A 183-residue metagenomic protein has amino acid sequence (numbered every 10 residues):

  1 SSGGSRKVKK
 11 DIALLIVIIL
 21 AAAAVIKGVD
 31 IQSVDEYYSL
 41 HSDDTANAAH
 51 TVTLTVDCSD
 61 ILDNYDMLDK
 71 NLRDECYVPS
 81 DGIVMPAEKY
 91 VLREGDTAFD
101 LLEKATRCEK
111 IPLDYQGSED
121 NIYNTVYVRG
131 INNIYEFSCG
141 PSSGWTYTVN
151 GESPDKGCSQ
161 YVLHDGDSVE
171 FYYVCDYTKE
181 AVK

Functional and structural regions predicted by a protein language model:
S1-K183: Ubiquitin-like/PB1-type beta-grasp interaction modules and other compact soluble beta-rich domains
